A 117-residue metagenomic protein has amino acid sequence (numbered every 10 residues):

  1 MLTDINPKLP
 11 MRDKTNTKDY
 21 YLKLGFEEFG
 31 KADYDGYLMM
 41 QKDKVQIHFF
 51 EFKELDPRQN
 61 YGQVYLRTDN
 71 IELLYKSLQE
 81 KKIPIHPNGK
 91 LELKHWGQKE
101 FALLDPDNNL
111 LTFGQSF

Functional and structural regions predicted by a protein language model:
M1-N16, V64: N-terminal beta-strand motif that seeds the catalytic metal site of vicinal oxygen chelate
M1-T3, D56-N60, K94-H95: Short glycine-enriched loop/turn motifs at secondary-structure junctions
T17-Y21, F26, L78, D105-N108: Conserved active-site tyrosine of GNAT-family acetyltransferases
L22-F29, I83-I85: Conserved acetyl-CoA-binding loop of GNAT-fold acetyltransferases
E28-G62, L110-Q115: Conserved short beta-strand elements that form part of the metal-binding/catalytic scaffold of enzyme active sites
V64-L110: Vicinal oxygen chelate
